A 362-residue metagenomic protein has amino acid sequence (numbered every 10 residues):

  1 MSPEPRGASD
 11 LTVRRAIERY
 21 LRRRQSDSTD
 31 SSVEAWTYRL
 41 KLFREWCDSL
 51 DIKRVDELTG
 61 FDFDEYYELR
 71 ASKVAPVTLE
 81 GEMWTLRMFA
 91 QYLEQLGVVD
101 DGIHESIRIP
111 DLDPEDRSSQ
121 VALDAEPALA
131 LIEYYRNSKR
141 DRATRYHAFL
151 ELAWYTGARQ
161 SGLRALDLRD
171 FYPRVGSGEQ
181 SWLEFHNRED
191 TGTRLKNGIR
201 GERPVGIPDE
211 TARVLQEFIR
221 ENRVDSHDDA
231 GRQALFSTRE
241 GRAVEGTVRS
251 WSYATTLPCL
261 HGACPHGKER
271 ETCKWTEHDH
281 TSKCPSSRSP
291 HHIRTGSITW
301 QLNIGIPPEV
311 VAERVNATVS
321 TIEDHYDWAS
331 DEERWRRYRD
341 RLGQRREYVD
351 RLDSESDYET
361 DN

Functional and structural regions predicted by a protein language model:
M1-P3, R341-N362: C-terminal secondary-structure termini that scaffold catalytic or DNA-interacting sites
S2, R15-S118: N-terminal core-binding DNA-recognition domain of tyrosine recombinases/integrases
D27, V315-D340: Catalytic-site neighborhood detector that most strongly recognizes the C-terminal catalytic loop/helix of tyrosine
L50, Y253-E313, S320, W328: Short, basic (Lys/Arg/His-rich) helix/loop patches that form interaction surfaces in the mid-to-C-terminal regions
L86, F149-L150, G157-L166, V311: Alpha-helix N-cap/helix-start motif at helix boundaries, enriched for small hydrophobics
A128-Q160, A230: Basic, Lys/Arg- and aromatic-enriched nucleic-acid-binding interface segment
A165-V214, V224-H227: Conserved tyrosine-mediated DNA breakage-rejoining catalytic core shared by Y-recombinases
D209-P285: Active-site/catalytic core of tyrosine-dependent DNA strand-transfer enzymes
